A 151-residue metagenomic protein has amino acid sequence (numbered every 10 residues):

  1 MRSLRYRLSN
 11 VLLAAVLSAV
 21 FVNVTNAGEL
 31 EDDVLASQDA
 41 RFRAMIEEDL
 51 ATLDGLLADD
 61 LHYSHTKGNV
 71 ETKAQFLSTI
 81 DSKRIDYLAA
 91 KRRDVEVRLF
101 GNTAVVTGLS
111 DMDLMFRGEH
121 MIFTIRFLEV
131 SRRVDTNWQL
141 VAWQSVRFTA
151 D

Functional and structural regions predicted by a protein language model:
M1-L13: Bacterial N-terminal signal peptides that target proteins for export
N10-V22: Bacterial N-terminal signal peptides
L17, G28-G55, D60-D151: A beta-strand edge to alpha-helix "cap/lid" segment located at domain peripheries
N23-A27: Sec/Tat signal peptide C-region and signal peptidase I cleavage site
